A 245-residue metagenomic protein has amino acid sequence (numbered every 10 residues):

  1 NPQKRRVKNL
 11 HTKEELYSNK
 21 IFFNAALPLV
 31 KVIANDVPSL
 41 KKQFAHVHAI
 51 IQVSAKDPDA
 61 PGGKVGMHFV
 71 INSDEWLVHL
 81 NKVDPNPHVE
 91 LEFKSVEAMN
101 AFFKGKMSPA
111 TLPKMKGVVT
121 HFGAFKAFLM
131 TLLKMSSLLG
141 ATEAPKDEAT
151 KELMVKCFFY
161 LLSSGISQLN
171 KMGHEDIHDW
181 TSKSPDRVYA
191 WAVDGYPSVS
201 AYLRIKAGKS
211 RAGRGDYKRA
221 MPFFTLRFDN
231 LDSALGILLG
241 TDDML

Functional and structural regions predicted by a protein language model:
P2-L245: Feature captures hydrophobic
